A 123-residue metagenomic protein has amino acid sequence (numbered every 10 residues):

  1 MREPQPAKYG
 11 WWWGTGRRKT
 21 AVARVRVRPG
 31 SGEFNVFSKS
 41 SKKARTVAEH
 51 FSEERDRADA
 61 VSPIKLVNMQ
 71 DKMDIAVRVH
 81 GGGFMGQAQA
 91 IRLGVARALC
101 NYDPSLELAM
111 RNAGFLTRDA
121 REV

Functional and structural regions predicted by a protein language model:
M1-R17, A23-H80, M85, Q89-V123: Structured, basic alpha/beta domains of bacterial-type, RNA-associated proteins
